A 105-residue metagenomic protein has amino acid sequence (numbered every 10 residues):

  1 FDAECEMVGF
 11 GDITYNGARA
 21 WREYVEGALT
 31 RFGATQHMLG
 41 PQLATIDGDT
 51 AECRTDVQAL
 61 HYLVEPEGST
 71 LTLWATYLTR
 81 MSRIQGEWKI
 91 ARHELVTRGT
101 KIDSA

Functional and structural regions predicted by a protein language model:
F1-A59: A solvent-exposed, acidic/Ser-Thr-rich amphipathic alpha-helical stretch
M7, L60-L63, W74-A75: Short, charged low-complexity linear motifs
G9, E65, I84: Acidic surface patches and DE-rich sequence motifs
E26-A28, L71-A75: Short, low-complexity, polar/charged sequence segments that are solvent-exposed and flexible
T30-R31, E65, R80: Short, functionally important structural connectors and interaction interfaces within domains
G33-Q36, S69-L73: A generic structural micro-feature
E52-R54, W74-A105: Short beta-strand edge/turn micro-motifs at domain boundaries
L60-T70, T100-K101: Short, cysteine-centered beta-strand-loop-beta hairpins and adjacent loop/turn segments enriched in charged/polar
